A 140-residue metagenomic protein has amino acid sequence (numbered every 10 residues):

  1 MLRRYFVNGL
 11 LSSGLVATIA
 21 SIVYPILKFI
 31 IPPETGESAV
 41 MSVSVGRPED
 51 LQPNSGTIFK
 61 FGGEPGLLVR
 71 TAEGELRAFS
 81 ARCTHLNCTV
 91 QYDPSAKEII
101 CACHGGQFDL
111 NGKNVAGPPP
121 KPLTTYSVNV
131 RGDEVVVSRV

Functional and structural regions predicted by a protein language model:
M1-V7: Twin-arginine (Tat) signal peptide motif
N8-T84, C88-S95, P122-V140: N-terminal pre-ligand scaffold of iron-sulfur
G74, L110-N111: Intrinsically disordered, highly charged
K97-G105, V115-T124: Short cysteine/histidine-rich metal-coordination sites, predominantly Zn2+-binding motifs
Q107-F108, V128: Active-site and channel-lining beta-strand-loop segments that bind or position nucleotide-derived/phosphorylated
